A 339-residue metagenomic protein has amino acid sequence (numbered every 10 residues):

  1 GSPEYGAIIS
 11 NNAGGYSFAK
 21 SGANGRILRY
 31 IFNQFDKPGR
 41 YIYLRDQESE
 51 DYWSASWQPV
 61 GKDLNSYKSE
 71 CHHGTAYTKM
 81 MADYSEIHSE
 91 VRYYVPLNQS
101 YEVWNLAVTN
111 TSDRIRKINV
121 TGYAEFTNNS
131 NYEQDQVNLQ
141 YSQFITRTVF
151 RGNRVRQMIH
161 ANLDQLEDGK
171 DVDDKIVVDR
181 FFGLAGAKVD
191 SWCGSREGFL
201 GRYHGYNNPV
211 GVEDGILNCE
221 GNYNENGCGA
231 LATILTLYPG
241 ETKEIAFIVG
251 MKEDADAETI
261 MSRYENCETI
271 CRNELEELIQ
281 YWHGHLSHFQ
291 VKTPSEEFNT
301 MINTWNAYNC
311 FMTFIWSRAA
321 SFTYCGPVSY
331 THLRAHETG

Functional and structural regions predicted by a protein language model:
G1-R334: Anionic coordination/interaction segments
A335-G339: A short, hydrophobic C-terminal helix/tail in secreted or cell-surface proteins
